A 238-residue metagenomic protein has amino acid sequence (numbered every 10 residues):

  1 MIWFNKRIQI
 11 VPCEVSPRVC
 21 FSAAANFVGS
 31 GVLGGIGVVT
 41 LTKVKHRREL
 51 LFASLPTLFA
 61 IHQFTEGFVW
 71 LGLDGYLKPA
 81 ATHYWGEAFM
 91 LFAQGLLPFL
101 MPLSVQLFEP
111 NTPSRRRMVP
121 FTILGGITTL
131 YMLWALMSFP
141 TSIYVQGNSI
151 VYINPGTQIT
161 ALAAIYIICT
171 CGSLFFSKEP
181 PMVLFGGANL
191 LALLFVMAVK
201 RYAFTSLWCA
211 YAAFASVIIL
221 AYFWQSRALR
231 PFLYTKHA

Functional and structural regions predicted by a protein language model:
I2-G35: Hydrophobic transmembrane alpha-helical segments in integral membrane proteins
V15-C20, H83-F92, Q146-A161: Short aromatic-rich membrane-water interface segments that cap or initiate transmembrane helices in multi-pass membrane
N26-I36, A93-Q106, L162-S173, Y211-R227: Hydrophobic cores of alpha-helical transmembrane segments in multi-pass inner/ER membrane proteins, independent
I36-L41, G67-I123: Internal transmembrane alpha-helix with an interfacial aromatic "cap," most often the third helix
R47-P56, R117-P120, K178-G187: Membrane-interfacial loop-to-transmembrane alpha-helix junctions, especially the N-terminal start
L55-G72, A188, A192-M197: Hydrophobic alpha-helical transmembrane segments of multi-pass membrane proteins
L97, S104-C169: Membrane-proximal helix-loop-helix units in multi-pass membrane proteins
K178-A238: C-terminal transmembrane-bundle signature of multipass membrane proteins, characterized by strong activation on
